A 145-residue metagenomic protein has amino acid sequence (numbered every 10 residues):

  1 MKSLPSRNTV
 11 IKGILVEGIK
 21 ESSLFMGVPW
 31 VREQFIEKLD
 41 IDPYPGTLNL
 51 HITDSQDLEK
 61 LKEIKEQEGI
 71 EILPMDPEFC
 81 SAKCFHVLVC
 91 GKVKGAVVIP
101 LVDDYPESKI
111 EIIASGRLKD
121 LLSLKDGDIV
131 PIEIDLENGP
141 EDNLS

Functional and structural regions predicted by a protein language model:
K2-P106, D126, G139-S145: Long, compositionally biased stretches
E111: Core nucleotidyl-transferase/polymerase catalytic module
A114-D120: Short alpha-helix capping/helix-loop boundary micro-motifs
L121-K125: A short glycine-leucine-enriched loop at secondary-structure breakpoints that most characteristically corresponds
V130-I132: A generic structural signal for residues embedded in beta-strands
I134-L136: Conserved "cap/hinge" positions at secondary-structure junctions
